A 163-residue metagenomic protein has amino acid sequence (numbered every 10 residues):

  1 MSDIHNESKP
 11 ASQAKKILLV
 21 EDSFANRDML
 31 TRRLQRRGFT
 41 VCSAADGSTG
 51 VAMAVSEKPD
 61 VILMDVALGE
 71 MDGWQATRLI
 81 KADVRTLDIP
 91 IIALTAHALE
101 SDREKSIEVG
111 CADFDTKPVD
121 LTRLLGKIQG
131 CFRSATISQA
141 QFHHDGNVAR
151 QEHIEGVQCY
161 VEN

Functional and structural regions predicted by a protein language model:
E21: Conserved acidic carboxylate
D28-R36: Charged docking surfaces used in two-component/phosphorelay signaling
G38-A45, M53: Short hydrophobic/Thr-rich beta-strand motif most characteristic of the beta2 strand and flanking loop of CheY-like
E57-L63, L68: Active-site beta3 strand of CheY-like receiver
G69, L87, L99: The feature encodes the CheY-like receiver
P118-I128, T136, A140: C-terminal output helix
